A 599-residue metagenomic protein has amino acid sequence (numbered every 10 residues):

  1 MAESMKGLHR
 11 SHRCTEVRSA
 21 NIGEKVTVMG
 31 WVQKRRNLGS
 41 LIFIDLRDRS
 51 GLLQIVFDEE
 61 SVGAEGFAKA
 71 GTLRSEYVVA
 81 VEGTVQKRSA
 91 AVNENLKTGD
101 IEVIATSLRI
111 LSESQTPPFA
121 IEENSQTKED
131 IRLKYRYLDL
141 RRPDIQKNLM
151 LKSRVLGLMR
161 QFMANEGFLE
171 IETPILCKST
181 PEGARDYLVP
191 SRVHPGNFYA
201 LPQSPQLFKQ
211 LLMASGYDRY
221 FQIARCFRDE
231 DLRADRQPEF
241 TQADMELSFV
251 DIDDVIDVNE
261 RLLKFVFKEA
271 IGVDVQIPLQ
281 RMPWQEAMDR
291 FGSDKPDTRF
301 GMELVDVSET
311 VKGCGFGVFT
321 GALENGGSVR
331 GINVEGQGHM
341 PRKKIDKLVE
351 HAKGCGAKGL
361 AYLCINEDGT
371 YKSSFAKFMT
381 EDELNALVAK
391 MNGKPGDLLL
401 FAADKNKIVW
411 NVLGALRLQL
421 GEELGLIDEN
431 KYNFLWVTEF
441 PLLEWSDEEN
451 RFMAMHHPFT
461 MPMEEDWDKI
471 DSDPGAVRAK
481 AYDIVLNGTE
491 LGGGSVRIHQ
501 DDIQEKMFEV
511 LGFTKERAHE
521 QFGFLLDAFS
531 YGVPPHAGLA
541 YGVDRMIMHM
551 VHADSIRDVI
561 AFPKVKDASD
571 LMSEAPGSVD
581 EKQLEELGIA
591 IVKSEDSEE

Functional and structural regions predicted by a protein language model:
M1-E599: Class II aminoacyl-tRNA synthetase catalytic cores and aaRS-like
